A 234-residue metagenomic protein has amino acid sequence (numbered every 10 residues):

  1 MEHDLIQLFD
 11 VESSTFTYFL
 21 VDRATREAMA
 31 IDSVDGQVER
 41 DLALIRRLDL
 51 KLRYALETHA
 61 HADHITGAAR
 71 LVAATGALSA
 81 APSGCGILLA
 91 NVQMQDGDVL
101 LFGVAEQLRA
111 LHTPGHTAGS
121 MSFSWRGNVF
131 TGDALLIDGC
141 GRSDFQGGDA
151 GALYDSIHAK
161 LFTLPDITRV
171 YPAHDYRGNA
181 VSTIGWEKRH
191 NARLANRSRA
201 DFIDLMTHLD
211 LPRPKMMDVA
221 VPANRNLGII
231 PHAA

Functional and structural regions predicted by a protein language model:
M1-L50, S122-T131, I137-D138: Conserved beta-strand hairpin/beta-sheet module of binuclear metal-dependent hydrolase folds, prominently
S14, V34-L111, R189-L194: Active-site HxH/HxHxD metal-binding segment of metal-dependent hydrolases
F19, V99-S124: Core dinuclear metal-dependent hydrolase active-site scaffold
L20, D32, H59, L71 (+6 more regions): Divalent metal-coordination and catalytic microenvironments
E27, I87-L89, D138-Q146: A short acidic, helix-capping loop that chelates divalent metal ions and anchors anionic groups
S33, A60, G84-C85, H116-T117 (+4 more regions): Active-site metal-binding loops of divalent metal-dependent hydrolases
G141-G148, P165, H208: Divalent metal-binding segments
D155-R169, A173-A234: Accessory terminal helices/loops
